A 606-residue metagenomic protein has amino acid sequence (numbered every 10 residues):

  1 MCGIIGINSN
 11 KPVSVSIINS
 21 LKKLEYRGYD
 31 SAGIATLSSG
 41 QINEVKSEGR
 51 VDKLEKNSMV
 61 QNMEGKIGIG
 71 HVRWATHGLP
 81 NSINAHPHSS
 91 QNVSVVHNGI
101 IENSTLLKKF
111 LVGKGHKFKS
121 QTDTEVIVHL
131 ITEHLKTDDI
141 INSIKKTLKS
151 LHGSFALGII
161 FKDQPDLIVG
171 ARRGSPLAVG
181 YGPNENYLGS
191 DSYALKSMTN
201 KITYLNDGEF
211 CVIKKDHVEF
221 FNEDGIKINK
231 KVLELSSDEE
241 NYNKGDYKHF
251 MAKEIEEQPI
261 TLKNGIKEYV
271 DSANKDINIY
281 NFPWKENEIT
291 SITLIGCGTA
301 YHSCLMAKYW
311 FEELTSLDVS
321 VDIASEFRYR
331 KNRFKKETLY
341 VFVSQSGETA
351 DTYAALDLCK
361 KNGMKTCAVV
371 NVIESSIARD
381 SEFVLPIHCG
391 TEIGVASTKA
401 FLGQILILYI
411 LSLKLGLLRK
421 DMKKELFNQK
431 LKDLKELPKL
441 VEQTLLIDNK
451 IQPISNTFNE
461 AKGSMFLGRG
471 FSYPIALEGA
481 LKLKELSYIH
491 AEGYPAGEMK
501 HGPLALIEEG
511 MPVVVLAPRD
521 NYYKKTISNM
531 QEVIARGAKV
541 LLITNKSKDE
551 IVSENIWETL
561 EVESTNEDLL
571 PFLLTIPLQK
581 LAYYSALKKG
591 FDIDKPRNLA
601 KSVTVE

Functional and structural regions predicted by a protein language model:
M1-K244, K248, I260-K267, D271-E288 (+5 more regions): Conserved short alpha-helical segments that host acidic/polar catalytic motifs at enzyme active sites
L24-G33, N98-E102, G170-V179, Y247-M251 (+6 more regions): Conserved phosphate/anionic-ligand binding catalytic regions in large, soluble enzymes, centered on
G49, K66-I83, D271-W284, A307-V343 (+1 more regions): Glycine-rich oxoanion-binding loops at beta->alpha junctions
P87, V169-G170, I202-T203, F210-V212 (+12 more regions): Replace "in large, NTP-powered and nucleic-acid-processing enzymes" with "in large, NTP-powered factors and other
S154-E185, I454, N459-E485, D520 (+1 more regions): Acidic/histidine-rich
G225, T565-E606: Generic C-terminus detector
Q258-L262, I266-T293, F383-P512, A586-E606: Active-site phosphate/pyrophosphate-binding segments
N287-E436, L516-L560, L581, K589: Glycine-rich phosphate-binding loops that contact phosphosugars or nucleotide phosphates
